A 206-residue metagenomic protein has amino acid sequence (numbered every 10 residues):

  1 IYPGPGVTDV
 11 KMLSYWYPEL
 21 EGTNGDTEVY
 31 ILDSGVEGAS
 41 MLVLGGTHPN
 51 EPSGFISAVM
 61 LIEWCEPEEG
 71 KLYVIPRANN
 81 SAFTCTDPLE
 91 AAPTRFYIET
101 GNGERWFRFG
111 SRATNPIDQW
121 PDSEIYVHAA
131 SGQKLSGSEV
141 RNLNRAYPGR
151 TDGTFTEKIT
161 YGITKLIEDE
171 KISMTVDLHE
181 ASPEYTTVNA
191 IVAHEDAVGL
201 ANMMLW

Functional and structural regions predicted by a protein language model:
I1-V29: Short glycine- and acidic-rich boundary segments immediately preceding or forming the N-terminal edge of structured
T27-E37: Short beta-strand-to-loop junctions in surface cap/lid or active-site-entrance loops
S34, G45-P49, E180: Glycine-rich His-Gly loop
A39-H48, V176: Short beta-strand element of the alpha/beta-hydrolase
H48-I56: Di-metal (Zn2+ and/or Mg2+/Mn2+) metal-binding site signature of metallo-dependent hydrolases with the MBL/beta-CASP
P52-S53, E68-W206: Active-site/substrate-binding loop(s) of hydrolase catalytic cores
S57-G70: A short, Lys/Arg-enriched amphipathic alpha-helix followed by its capping loop at the start of a domain
